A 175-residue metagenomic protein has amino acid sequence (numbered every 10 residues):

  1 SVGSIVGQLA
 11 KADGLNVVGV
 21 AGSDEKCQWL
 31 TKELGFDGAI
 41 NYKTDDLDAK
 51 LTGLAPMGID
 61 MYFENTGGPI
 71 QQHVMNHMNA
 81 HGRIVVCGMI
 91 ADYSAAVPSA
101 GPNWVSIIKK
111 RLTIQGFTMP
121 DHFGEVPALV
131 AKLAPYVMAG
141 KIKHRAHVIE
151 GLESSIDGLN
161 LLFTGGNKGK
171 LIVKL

Functional and structural regions predicted by a protein language model:
S1-T44: Mid-domain Rossmann-like dinucleotide-binding core that forms the NAD(H)/NADP(H) cofactor-binding site
F36, M57-I59: Local beta-strand N-terminus motif with an aromatic residue
D37-K43, H147-S154: Short acidic-hydrophobic, aromatic-tinged amphipathic segments that line or gate anion-handling sites
I40, D60-F63: N-terminal Rossmann-like NAD(P) cofactor-binding module of classical short-chain dehydrogenase/reductase
D46-M57: Short amphipathic alpha-helix with an adjacent loop that forms part of the alpha/beta core around
P69-I142, L175: Glycine-rich phosphate-binding loop and adjacent beta-alpha segment of Rossmann(oid) nucleotide-cofactor-binding
A139-V148, I156-L175: C-terminal capping/lid region of NAD(P)-dependent oxidoreductase domains
